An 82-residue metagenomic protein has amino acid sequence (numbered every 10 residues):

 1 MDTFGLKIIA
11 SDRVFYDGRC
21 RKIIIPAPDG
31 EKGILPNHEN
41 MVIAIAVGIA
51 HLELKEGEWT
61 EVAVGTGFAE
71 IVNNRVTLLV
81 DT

Functional and structural regions predicted by a protein language model:
D2-T82: Compact, glycine-rich, soluble single-domain proteins
